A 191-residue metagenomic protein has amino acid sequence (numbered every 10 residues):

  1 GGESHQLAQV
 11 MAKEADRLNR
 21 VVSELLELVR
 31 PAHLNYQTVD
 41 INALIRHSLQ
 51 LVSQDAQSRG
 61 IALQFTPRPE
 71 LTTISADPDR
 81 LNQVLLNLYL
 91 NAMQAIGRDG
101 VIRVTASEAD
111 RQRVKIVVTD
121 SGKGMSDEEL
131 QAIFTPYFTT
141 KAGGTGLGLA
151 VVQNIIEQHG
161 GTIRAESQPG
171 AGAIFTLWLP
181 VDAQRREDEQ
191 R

Functional and structural regions predicted by a protein language model:
V10-R17: Short alpha-helical segment of the dimerization/phosphotransfer core of two-component systems
A12, N35-L49: A conserved beta-strand-to-alpha-helix junction within the catalytic ATP-binding
A32-L34, T73-A76, T140: Conserved micro-motifs of the catalytic ATP-binding
Q37, Q57, A62-T72, A109: Conserved catalytic submotifs in the C-terminal HATPase_c
I41, G124-A132: Short helix N-cap motif at coil->helix boundaries in the Bergerat
D99-Q112: Short beta-strand/loop element within the Bergerat-fold HATPase_c
I155-E157: Detector for a conserved hydrophobic position within an alpha-helical segment of the HATPase_c
